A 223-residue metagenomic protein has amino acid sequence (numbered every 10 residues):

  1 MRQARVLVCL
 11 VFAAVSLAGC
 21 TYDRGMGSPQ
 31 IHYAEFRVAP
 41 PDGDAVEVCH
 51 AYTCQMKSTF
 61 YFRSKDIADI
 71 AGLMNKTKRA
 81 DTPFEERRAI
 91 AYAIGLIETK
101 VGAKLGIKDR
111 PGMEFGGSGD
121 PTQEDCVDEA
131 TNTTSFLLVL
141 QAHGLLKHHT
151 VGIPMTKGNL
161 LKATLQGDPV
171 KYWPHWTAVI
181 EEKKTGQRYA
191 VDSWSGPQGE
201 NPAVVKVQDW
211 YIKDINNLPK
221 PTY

Functional and structural regions predicted by a protein language model:
M1-V8: Bacterial N-terminal signal peptides that target proteins for export
S16-G19: C-terminal motif of bacterial Sec signal peptides marking the signal peptidase cleavage site
T21-R24: Bacterial signal peptide processing site
S28-Q55: Post-signal peptide N-terminal segment of mature Sec-exported envelope proteins
H50-D81, R110-G119: Acidic/histidine-rich, surface-exposed loop or edge segments in extracytoplasmic proteins
E85-T150: Mid-length scaffold segments of soluble, non-membrane domains
L138-V139, H143-W210: Hydrophobic/aromatic-rich core segments of domains that either
V205-Y223: Low-complexity, Gly/Ser/Thr/Pro-rich intrinsically disordered linker/tail segments
